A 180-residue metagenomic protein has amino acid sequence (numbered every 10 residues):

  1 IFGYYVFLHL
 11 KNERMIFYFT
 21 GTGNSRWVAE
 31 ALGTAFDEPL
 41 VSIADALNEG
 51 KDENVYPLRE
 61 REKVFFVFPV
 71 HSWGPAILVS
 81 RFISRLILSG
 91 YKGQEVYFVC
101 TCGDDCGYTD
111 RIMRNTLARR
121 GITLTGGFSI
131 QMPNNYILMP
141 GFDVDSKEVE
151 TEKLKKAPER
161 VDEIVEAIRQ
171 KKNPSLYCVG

Functional and structural regions predicted by a protein language model:
F7-I16, T22-W27, A31-L47, V55-G180: FMN-binding flavodoxin-like domain, especially the glycine-rich phosphate-binding loop
